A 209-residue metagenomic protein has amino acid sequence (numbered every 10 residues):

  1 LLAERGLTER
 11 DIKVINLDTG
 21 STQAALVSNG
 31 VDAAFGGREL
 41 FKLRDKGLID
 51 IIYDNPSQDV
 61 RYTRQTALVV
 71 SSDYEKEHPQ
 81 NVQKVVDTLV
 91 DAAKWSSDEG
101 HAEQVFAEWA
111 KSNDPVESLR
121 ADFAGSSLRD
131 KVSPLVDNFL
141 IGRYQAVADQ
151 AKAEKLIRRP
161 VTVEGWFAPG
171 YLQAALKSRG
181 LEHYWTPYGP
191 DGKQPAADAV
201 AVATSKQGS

Functional and structural regions predicted by a protein language model:
L1-I12, R44-K46, K111: Ligand-binding cleft/hinge of the Venus flytrap
R5, N29, K46-G47, E154-K155 (+1 more regions): Residues at alpha-helix termini
L7-V27: Short helix-initiation/N-cap motifs at beta->coil->alpha
R10-D11, L135-V136, G180: A generic structural signal for short
V14, V31-D32, F139: Residues that cap or flank secondary-structure elements
S21-S112: Pocket-lining segment of extracytoplasmic ligand-binding domains
E77-V161: Secondary-structure end/capping motifs
D149-S209: Conserved C-terminal helix/tail region of periplasmic/extracytoplasmic solute-binding proteins
